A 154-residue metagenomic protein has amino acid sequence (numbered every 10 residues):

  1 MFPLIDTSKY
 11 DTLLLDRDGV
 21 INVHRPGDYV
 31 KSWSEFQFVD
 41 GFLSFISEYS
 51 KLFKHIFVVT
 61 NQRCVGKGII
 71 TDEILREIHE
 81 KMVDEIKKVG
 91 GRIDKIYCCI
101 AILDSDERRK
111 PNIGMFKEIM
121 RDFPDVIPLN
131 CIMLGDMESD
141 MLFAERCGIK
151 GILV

Functional and structural regions predicted by a protein language model:
M1-F57: Active-site neighborhood of HAD-like aspartate-dependent phosphohydrolases
I21-D40, V65-I74, V89-G91, A101 (+1 more regions): Metal-dependent phosphoesterase signature
F42, I46-M82, K95-D104: Substrate-recognition element of Asp-dependent hydrolases with the DxDx(T/V) motif
S47-K51, K87, E145: Anion (oxyanion) recognition and catalysis
K54, G91, I149: Short glycine/serine/threonine/alanine-rich loop segments
M82-K87, M120-F123: Conserved hydrophobic residues forming the short capping helix/wall of the S-adenosyl-L-methionine
R108-E138: Conserved Lys-Pro-Asp/Glu-containing loop-to-beta segment of HAD-superfamily phosphomonoesterases, centered on
I132-V154: Acidic, Mg2+-coordinating phosphoryl-transfer loop and its flanking beta/alpha structural elements, shared across
